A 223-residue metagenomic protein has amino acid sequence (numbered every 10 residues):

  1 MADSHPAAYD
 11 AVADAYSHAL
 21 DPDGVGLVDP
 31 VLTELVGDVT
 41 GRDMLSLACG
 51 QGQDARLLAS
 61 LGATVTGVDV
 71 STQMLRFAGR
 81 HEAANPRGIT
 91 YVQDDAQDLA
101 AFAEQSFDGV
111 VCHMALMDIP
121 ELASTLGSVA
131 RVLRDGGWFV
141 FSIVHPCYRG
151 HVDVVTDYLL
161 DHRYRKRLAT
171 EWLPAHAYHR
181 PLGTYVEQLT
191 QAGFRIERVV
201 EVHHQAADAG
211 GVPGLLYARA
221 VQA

Functional and structural regions predicted by a protein language model:
M1-T40, Q53, L57, M74-F77 (+1 more regions): Conserved class I S-adenosyl-L-methionine
D43-D98: Class I SAM-dependent methyltransferase SAM/SAH-binding core
Q97, A101-V110: A short acidic, Gly/Pro-enriched loop at the edge of an enzyme's catalytic core that lines a small-molecule cofactor
G109-L122: A short SAM/SAH-binding and catalytic strip from SAM-dependent methyltransferases
A123-W138: A short glycine-rich, Lys/Arg-flanked "PGG" loop and its adjoining helix->strand segment in the class I
W138-R167: Conserved class I S-adenosyl-L-methionine
H176-V199: Short alpha-helix
A192-F194, A207-A223: Core SAM-dependent methyltransferase catalytic element
